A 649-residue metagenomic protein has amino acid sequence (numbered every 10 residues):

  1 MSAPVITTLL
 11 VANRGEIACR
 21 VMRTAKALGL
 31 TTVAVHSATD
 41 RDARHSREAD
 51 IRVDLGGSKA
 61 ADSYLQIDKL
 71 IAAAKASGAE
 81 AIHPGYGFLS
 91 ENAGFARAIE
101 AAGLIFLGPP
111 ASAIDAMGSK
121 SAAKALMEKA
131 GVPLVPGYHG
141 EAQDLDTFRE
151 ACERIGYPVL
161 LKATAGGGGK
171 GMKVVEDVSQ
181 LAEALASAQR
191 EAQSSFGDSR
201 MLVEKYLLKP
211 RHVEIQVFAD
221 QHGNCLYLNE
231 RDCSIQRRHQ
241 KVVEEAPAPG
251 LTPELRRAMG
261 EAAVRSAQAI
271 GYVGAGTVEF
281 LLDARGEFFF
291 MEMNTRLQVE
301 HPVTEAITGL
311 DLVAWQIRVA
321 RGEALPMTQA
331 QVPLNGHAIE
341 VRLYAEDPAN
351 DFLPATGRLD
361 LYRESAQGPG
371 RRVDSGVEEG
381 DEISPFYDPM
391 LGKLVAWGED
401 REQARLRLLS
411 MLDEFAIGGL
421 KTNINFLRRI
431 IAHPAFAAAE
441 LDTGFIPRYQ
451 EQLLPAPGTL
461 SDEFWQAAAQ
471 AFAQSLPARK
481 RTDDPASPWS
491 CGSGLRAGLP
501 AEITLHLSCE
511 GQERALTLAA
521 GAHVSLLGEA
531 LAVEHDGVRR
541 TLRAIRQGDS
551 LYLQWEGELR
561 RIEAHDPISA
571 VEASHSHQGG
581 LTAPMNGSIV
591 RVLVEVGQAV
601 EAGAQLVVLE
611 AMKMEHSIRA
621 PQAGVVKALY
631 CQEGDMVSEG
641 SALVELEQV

Functional and structural regions predicted by a protein language model:
M1-V278, L282-E300: N-terminal beta-alpha lobe that positions the nucleotide/phosphoryl donor in ATP/NTP-coupled carboxylate activation
L10-V11, D54, H83, L160 (+27 more regions): Structured core elements
L207, N294-L297, D347, S525 (+4 more regions): A generic structural motif
A263, P302-A522, A602-Q605, E639-E645: Catalytic cores of soluble metabolic enzymes centered on carboxylation/carboxyl-transfer
A519-L542, G548-D549: Conserved nucleotide-binding/hydrolysis modules and their immediate coupling elements across P-loop/ASCE NTPase motors
E534-R540, Q554-W555, V596, A604: C-terminal amphipathic alpha-helical interaction region
R539, I545, D549-A583: Catalytic P-loop NTP-binding/switch module of NTPases
V571-V649: Structured functional modules or segments
